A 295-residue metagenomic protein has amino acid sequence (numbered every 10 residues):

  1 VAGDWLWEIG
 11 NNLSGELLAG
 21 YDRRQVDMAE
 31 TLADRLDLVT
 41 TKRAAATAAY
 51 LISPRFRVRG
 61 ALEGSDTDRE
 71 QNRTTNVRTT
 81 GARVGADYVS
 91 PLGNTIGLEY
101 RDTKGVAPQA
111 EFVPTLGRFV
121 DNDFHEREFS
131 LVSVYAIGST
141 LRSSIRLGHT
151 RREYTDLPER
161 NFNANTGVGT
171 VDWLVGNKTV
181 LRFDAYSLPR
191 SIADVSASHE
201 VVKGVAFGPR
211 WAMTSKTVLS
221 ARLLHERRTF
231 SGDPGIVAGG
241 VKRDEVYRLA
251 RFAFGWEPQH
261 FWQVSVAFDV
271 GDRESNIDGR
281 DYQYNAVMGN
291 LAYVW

Functional and structural regions predicted by a protein language model:
V1-W295: Gram-negative and organellar
